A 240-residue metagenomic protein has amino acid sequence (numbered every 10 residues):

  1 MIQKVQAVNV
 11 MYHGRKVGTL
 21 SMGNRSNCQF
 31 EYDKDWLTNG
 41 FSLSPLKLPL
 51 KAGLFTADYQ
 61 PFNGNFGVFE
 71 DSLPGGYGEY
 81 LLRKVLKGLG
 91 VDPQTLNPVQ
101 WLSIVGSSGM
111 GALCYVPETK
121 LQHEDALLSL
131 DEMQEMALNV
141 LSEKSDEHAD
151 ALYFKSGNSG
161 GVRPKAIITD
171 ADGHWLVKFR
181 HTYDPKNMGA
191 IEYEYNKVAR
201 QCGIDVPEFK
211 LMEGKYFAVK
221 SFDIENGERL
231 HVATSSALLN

Functional and structural regions predicted by a protein language model:
M1-N240: Phosphate/dinucleotide-binding and metal-coordinating scaffold of catalytic cores in nucleotide-dependent enzymes
